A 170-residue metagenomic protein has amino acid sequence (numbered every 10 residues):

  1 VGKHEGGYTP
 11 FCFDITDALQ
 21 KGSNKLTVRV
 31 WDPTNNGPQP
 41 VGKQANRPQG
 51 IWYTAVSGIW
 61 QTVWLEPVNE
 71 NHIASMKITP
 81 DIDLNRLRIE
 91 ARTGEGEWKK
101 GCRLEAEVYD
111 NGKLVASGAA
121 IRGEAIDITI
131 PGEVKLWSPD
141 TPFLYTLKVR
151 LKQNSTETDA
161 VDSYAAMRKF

Functional and structural regions predicted by a protein language model:
V1-I73, G96-W98, E105, N111-K113 (+1 more regions): Accessory beta-strand-rich segments of carbohydrate-active enzymes
G6-Y8, L19-K21, I82-L84, E97-K99 (+3 more regions): Surface-exposed coil/turn segments at beta-strand junctions on protein surfaces, enriched
P10-D17, E124-V134: Exposed aromatic-hydrophobic patches
L19-S23, G37-P38, T129-T146: Short glycine/proline/serine/threonine-rich loop/turn segments at secondary-structure transition edges
T27-R29, T146-R150: Extracellular recognition modules
N71-D83: Extracellular ectodomain segments of secreted/surface proteins
M76-K77, K148-F170: N-terminal carbohydrate-binding accessory modules
N85-A120, I126-I130, L147: Beta-strand-rich binding/interaction modules
